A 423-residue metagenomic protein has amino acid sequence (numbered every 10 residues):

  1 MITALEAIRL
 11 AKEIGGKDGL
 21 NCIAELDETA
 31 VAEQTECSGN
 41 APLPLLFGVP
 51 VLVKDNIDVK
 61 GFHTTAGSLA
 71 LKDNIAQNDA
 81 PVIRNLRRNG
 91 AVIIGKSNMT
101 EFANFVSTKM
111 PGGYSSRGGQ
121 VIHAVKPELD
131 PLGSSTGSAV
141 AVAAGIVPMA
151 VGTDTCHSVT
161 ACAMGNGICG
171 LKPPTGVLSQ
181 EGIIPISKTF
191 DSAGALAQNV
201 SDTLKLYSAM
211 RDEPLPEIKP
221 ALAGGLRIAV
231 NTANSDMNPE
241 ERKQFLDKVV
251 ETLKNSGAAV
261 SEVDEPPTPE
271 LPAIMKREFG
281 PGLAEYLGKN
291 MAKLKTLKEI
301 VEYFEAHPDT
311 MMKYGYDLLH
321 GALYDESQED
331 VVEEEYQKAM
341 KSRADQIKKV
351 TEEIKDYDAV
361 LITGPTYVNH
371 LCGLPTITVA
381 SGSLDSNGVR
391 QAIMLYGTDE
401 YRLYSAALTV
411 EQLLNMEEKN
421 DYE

Functional and structural regions predicted by a protein language model:
M1-D73, M99-N104, Y422-E423: Short, well-ordered alpha-helical
K17, F47-D191, N231-A233: Short glycine/serine-rich loop/turn segments
N21, P148, D358-V360: Conserved acidic residues
C37-P50, D202, K219-A229: Immediate post-signal peptide segment of exported/extracytoplasmic ligand-binding proteins
L46-L69, R277-S342, A380, L384-A392: Short helix-loop capping/hinge segments that flank enzyme active sites or metal/cofactor-binding pockets
G48, R88, L204, M210 (+1 more regions): Glycine-rich, small-residue loops and helix-cap segments that act as flexible hinges at active-site edges
I57-H63, F190, A209-A292: Gly/Ser-rich, acidic/histidine-flanked active-site/gating loops
P174-P220: A short core secondary-structure module
